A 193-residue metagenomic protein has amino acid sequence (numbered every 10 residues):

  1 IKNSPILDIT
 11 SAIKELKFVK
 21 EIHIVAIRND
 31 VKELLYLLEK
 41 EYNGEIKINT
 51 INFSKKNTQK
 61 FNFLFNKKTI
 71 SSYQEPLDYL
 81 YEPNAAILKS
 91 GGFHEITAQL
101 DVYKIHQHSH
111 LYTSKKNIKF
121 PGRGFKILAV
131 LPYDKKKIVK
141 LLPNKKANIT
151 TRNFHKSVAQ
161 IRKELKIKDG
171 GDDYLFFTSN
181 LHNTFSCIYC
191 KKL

Functional and structural regions predicted by a protein language model:
I1-L193: SAM-dependent transferase fold signal centered on methyltransferase-like domains, encompassing both Class I
